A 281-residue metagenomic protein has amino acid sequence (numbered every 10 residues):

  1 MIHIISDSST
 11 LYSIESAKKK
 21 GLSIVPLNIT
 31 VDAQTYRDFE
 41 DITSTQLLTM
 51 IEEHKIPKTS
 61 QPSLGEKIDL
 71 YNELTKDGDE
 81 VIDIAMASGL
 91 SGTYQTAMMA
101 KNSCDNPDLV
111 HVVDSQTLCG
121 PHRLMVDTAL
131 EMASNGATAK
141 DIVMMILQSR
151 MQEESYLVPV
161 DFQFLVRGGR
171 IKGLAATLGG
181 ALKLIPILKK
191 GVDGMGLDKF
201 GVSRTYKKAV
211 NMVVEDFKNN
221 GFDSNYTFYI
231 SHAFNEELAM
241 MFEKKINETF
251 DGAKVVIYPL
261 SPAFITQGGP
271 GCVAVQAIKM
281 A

Functional and structural regions predicted by a protein language model:
H3, E80-I82: Structural motif
H3, S9-S23, N28-T30, L90-H111 (+1 more regions): Mixed-charge interfacial surface used for oligomerization/domain docking and macromolecular partner engagement
H3-Q61: N-terminal glycine-rich anion-binding loop in soluble enzyme alpha/beta folds
S60-L70: Glycine-rich, highly charged phosphate/nucleotide-binding loops
S63-G65, M86-G92: N-terminal glycine-rich "phosphate-gripper" loop used for MgATP/nucleotide binding and carboxylate activation
I68-D79, F217-N225: Glycine-rich phosphate/diphosphate-binding loops that line cofactor/substrate pockets in enzymes
A85, V112: A glycine-rich beta-strand to alpha-helix segment that forms a phosphate/ribose-binding loop at ligand/cofactor sites
